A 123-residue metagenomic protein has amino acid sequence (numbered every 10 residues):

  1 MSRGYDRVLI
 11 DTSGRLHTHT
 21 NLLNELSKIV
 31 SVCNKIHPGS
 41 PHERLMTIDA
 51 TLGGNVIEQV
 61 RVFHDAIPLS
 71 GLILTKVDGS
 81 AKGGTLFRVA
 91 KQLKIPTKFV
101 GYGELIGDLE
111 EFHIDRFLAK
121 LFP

Functional and structural regions predicted by a protein language model:
M1-P123: P-loop/Walker A NTP-binding module and the surrounding RecA-like catalytic core of P-loop NTPases
